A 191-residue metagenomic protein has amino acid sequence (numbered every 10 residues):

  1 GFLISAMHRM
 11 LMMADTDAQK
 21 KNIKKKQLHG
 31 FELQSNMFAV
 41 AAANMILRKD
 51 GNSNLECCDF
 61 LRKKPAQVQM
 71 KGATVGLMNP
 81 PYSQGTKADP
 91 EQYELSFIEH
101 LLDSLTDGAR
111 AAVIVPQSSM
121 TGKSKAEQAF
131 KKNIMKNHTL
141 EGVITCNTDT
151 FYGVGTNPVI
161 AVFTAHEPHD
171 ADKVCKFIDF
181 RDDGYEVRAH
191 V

Functional and structural regions predicted by a protein language model:
G1-M78, S83-E91, L95-S96, D103 (+3 more regions): Conserved S-adenosyl-L-methionine
R62-V191: A conserved structural/catalytic subdomain of Rossmann-like adenosyl-cofactor enzymes
